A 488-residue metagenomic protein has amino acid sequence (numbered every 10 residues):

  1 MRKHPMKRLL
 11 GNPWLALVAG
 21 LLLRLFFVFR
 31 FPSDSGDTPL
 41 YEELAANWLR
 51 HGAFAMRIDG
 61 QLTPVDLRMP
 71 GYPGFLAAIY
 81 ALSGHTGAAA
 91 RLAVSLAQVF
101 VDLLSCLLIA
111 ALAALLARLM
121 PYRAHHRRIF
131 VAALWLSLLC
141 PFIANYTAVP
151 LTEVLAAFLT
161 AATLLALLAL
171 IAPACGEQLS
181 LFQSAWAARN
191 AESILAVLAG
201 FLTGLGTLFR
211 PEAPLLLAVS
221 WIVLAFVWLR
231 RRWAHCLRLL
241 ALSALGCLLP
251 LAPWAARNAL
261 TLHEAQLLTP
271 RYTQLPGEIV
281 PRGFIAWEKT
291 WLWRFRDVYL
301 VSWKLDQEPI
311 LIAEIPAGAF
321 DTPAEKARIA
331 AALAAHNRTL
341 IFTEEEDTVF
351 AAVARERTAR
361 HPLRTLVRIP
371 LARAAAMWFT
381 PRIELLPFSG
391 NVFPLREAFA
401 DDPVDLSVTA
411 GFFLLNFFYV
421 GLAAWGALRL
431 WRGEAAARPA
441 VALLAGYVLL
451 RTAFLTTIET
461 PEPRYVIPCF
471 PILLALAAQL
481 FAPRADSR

Functional and structural regions predicted by a protein language model:
L10, A16, A88-R91, C106-L139 (+4 more regions): Transmembrane-helix signature of polytopic, membrane-embedded enzymes that assemble or transfer cell-envelope glycans
F29-P39, R50-A77, L82, R357: Membrane-proximal lumenal/periplasmic loop motifs of glycosylation machinery
G36-P39, L67, A93-V101, A132-L167 (+2 more regions): Multi-pass, polyprenyl lipid-linked donor-dependent membrane glycosyltransferases
P70, G74, G84-L107, V131 (+3 more regions): Loop-to-helix entry region of an early transmembrane alpha helix in multi-pass inner-membrane enzymes
A89-V101, T339-L340, E356-L444: Membrane-interface anchor segments at the N-terminal boundary of transmembrane helices in multi-pass membrane enzymes
A93-Y122, A162, A166, G421-W425: Transmembrane-helix motifs of polytopic, lipid-linked glycan transferases
A133-W135, L195-R210, G246-P250: Membrane-interface alpha helices of multi-pass inner-membrane proteins
L267-S389: Membrane-proximal stem/loop segments at transmembrane-domain junctions that anchor or position
